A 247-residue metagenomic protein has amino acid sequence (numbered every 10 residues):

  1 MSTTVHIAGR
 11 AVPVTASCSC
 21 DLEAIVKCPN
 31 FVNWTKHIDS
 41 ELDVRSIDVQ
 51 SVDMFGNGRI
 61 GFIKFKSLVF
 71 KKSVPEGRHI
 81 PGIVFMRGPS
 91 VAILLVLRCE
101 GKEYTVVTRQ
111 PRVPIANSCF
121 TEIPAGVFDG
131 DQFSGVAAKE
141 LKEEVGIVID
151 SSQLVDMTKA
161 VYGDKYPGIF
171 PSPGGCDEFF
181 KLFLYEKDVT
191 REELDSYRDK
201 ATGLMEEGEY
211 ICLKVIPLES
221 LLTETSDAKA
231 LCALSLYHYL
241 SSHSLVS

Functional and structural regions predicted by a protein language model:
M1-E122, G126-K139, I147-S247: N-terminal leader/linker segments that precede catalytic domains of diphosphate-processing enzymes
